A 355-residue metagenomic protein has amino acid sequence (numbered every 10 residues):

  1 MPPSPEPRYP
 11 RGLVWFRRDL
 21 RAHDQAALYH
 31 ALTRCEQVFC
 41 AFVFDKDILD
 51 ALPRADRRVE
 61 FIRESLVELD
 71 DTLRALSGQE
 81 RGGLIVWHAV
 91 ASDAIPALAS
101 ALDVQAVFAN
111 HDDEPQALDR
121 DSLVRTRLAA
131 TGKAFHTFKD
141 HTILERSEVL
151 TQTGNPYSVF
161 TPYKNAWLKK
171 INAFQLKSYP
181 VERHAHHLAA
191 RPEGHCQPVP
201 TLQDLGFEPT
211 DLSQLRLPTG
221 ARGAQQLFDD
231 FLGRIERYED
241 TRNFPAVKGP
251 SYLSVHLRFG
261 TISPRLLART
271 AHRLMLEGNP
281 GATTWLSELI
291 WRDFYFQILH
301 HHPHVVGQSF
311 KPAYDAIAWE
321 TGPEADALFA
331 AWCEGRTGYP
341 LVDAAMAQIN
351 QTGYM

Functional and structural regions predicted by a protein language model:
M1-Q175, G281, A347: Trp/Phe/Arg-rich N-terminal binding region typifying the photolyase-homology
A27, S65, L69, A224-L227 (+4 more regions): Alpha-helical packing segments of well-folded alpha/beta enzyme cores
L52-A55, V59, L150, Q214-P218 (+3 more regions): Hydrophobic alpha-helical scaffolding
L69, R292, F296-V342: Aromatic-anchored, charged helix-turn/loop surface patch used as a conserved interaction hotspot
S92-A94, E239, S251, E324-G335 (+1 more regions): Active-site-adjacent structural elements in folded domains
K133, G154-A313: Glycine/tryptophan-enriched, flexible segments
S158, T352-M355: Conserved helix-adjacent loop modules within structured domains
